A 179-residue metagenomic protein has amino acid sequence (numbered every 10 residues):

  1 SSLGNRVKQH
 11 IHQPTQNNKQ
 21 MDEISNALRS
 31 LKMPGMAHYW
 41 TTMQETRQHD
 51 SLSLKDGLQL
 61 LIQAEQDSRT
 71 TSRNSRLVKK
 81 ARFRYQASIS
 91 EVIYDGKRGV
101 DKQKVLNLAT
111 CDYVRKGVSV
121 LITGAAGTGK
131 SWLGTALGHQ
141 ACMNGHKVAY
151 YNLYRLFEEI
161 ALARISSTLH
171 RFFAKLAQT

Functional and structural regions predicted by a protein language model:
S1-N26: Intrinsically disordered, low-complexity and often Lys/Arg-enriched segments
P34-R84: Interdomain "pre-motor" coupling segment immediately N-terminal to P-loop NTPase/helicase cores
A87-A109: N-terminal pre-Walker A segment at the start of P-loop NTPase domains
L106-D112, I160-T179: Conserved alpha-helical scaffold flanking the Walker A/P-loop in AAA+ ATPase domains
R115-V120: Pre-Walker A (Motif I) flank of P-loop NTPase domains
G124-H146: Walker A/P-loop
G145-L156: Short beta-strand-centered segment that lines the nucleotide-binding/catalytic pocket of NTP-utilizing
